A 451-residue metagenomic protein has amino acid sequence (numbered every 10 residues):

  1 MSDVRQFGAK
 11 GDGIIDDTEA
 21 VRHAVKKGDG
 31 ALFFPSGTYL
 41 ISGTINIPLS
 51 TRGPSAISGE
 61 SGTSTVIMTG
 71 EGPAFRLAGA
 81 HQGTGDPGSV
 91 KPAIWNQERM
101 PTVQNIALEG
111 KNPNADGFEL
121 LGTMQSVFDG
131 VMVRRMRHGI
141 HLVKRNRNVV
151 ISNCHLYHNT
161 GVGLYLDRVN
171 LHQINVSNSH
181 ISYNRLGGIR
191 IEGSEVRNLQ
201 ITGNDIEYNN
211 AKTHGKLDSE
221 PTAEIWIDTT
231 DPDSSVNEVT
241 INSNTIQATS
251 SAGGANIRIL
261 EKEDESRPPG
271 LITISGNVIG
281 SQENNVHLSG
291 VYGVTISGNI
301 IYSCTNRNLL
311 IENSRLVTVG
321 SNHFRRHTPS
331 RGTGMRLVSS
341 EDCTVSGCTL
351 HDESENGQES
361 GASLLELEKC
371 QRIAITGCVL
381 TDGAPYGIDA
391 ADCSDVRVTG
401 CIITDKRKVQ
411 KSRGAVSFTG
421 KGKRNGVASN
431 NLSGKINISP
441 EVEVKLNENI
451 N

Functional and structural regions predicted by a protein language model:
M1-A20: Right-handed parallel beta-helix/beta-solenoid
T18, R22, K26-G72, L108: N-terminal extracellular ligand-recognition/capping segment immediately after the signal peptide
D29, R52, G70, E98 (+35 more regions): Parallel beta-helix/beta-solenoid
A31-F34, I45, S55-G59, A78-G79 (+3 more regions): Well-ordered beta-strand segments characteristic of repetitive beta-sheet solenoids
S42-I47, T69-A93, K111-L120, R134-L142 (+11 more regions): Extracellular beta-strand/beta-solenoid scaffold signature
A56-S61, L77-M136, T202, T240-Q247: Parallel beta-helix/beta-solenoid
I106, V131, C154, N159 (+14 more regions): Consensus "Asn ladder" position of solenoid repeat domains
